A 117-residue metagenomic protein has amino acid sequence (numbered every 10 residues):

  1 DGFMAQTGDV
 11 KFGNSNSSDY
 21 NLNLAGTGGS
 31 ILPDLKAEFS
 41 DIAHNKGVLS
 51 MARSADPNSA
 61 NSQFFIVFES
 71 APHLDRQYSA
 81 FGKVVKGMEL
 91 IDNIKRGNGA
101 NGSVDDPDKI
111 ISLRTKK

Functional and structural regions predicted by a protein language model:
D1-K117: Cyclophilin-like peptidyl-prolyl cis-trans isomerases
